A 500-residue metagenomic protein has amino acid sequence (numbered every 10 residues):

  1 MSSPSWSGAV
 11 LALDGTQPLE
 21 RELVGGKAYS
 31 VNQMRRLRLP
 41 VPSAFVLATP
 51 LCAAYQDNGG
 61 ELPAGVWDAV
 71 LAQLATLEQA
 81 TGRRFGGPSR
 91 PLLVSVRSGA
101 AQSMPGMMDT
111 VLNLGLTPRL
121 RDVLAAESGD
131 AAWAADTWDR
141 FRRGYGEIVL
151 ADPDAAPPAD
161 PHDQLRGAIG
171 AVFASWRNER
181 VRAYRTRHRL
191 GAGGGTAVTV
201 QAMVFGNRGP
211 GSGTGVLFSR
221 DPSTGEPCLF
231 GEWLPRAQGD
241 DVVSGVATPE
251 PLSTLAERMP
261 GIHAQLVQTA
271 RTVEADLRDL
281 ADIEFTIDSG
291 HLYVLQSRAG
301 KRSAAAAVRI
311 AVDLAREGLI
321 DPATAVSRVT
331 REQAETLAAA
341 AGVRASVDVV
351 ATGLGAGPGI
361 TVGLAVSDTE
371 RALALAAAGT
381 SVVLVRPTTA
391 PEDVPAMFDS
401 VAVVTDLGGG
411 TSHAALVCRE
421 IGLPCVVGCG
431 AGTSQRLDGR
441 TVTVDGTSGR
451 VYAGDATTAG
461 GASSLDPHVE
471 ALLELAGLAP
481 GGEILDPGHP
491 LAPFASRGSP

Functional and structural regions predicted by a protein language model:
M1-A338, G342-A345, T380-V383, T388-V401 (+7 more regions): Nucleotide/phosphate-binding sheet-loop regions of phosphoryl- and nucleotidyl-transfer enzymes
T352-V383: Phosphate-handling DNA/RNA-contact segment within nucleic-acid enzymes
S434-P500: Internal insertion modules embedded within essential enzymes
